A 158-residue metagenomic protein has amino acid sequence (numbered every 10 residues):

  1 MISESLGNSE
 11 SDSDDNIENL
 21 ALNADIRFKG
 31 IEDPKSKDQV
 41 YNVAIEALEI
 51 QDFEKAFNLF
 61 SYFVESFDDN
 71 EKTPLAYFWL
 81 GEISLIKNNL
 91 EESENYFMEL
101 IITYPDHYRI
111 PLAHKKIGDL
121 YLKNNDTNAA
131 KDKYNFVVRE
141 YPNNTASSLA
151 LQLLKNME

Functional and structural regions predicted by a protein language model:
M1-I50: Acidic, proline-/serine-/threonine-rich low-complexity intrinsically disordered segments
S66-K72, I102-R109, V138-S148: Short solvent-exposed coil/turn linkers within tandem alpha-helical repeat scaffolds
